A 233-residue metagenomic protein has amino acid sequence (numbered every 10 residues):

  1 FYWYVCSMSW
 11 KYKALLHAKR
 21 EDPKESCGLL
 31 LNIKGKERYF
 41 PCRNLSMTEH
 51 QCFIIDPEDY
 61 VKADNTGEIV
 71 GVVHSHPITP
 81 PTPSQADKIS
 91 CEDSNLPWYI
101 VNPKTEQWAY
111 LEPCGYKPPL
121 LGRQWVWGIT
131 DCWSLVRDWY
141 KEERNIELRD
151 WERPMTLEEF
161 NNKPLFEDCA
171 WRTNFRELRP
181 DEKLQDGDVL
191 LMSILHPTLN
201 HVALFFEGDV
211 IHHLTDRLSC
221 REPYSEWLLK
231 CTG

Functional and structural regions predicted by a protein language model:
W3-I69, I78-C114: Conserved beta-strand-loop surface patch within small alpha/beta domains used for substrate/adaptor or ligand engagement
L16-R20, L120-G128, L178: Short helix-to-loop capping/linker segments positioned immediately adjacent to catalytic or ligand/cofactor-binding
Y60-E92, R176, D181-F206: Mid-chain, well-packed structural core segment of small domains
E68-G71, S75-P77, H212-H213, E222-G233: Extended, compositionally biased flexible segments
P103-D131: Hydrophobic, well-structured mid-protein blocks that either form specific transmembrane helices
W125-E143: Active-site nucleophilic cysteine motif
N145-E158: Short acidic alpha-helical/loop segments enriched in Asp/Glu that coordinate divalent cations
M155-C220, Y224-S225: ...with weaker cross-activation on analogous glycine-rich loops/strands in unrelated enzymes
